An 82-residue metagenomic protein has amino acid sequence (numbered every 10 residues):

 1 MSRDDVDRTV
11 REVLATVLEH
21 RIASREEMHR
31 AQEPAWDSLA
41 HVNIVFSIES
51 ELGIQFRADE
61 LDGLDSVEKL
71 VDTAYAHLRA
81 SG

Functional and structural regions predicted by a protein language model:
M1-G82: Phosphopantetheine-dependent thiolation modules in NRPS/PKS and related acyl-activating systems
